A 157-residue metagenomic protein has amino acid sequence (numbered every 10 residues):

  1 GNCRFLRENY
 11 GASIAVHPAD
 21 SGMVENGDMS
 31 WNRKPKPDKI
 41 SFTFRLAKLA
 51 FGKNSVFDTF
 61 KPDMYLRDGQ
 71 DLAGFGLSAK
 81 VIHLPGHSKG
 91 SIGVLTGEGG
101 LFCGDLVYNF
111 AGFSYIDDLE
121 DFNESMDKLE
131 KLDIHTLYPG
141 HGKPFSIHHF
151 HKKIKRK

Functional and structural regions predicted by a protein language model:
G1-M64: Active-site HxH/HxHxD metal-binding segment of metal-dependent hydrolases
C3, S13-V16, D118, K152-K157: Core catalytic region of metal-dependent phosphoesterases/phosphodiesterases, especially metallo-beta-lactamase-like
G22-M23, Q70-A73: A short acidic, often aromatic-flanked loop/helix-cap motif at beta-alpha or helix-coil junctions that lines enzyme
S30-P35, E120, K155-R156: Short, hinge-like loop/turn segments at secondary-structure boundaries
S55-F57, D63, D71, L77-I154: Metallo-beta-lactamase
